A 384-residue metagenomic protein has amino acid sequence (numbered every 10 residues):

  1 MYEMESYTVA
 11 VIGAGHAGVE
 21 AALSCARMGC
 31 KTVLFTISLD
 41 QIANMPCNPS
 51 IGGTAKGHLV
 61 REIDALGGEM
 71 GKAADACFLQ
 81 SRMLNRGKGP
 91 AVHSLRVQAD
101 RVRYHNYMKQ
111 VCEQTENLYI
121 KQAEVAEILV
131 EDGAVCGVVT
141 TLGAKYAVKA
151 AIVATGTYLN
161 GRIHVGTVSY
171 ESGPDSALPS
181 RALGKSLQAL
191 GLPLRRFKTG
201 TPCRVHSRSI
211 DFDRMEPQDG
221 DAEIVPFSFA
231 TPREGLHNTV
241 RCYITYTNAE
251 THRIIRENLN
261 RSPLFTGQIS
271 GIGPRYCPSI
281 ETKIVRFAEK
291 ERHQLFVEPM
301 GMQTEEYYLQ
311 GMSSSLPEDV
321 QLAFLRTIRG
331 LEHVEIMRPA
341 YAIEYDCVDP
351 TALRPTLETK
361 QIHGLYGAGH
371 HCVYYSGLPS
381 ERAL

Functional and structural regions predicted by a protein language model:
E3-A17: Beta1/beta-strand and adjacent pyrophosphate-binding region of the FAD-binding site in flavoprotein oxidoreductases
S6, L23-E127, L142, A154-P174 (+4 more regions): Conserved N-terminal/central alpha/beta ligand/cofactor-binding core
V9-V11, T32, L365: Conserved hydrophobic helix-helix packing surfaces used for dimerization/oligomerization
I12, K145-G156: Short hydrophobic core segments
H16-A21, T155, Y375-L378: Short glycine/serine/threonine-rich phosphate/pyrophosphate-binding segments that cradle anionic phosphate groups
A76-Q110, G191, R195-H363, C372: Mobile, glycine/GP-rich and aromatic-enriched active-site lid/loop segments adjacent to catalytic centers
L129-A144: Conserved beta-strand-loop-beta-strand element in the redox core of flavoprotein oxidoreductases
E171-S176, H371-L384: A conserved FAD-binding loop/helix module that cradles the flavin
